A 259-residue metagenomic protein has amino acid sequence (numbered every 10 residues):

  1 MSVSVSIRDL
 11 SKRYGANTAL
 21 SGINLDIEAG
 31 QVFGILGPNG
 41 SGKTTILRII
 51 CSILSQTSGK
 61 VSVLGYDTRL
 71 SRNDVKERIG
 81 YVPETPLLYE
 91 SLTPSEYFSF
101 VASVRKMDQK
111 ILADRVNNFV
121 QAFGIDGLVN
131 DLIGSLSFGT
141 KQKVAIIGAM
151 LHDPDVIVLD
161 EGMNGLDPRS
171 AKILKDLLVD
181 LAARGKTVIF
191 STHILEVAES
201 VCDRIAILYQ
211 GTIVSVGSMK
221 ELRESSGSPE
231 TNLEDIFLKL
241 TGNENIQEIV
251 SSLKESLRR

Functional and structural regions predicted by a protein language model:
G59-D67, D74-V75: Conserved ABC transporter NBD signature motif
S99, S103, K110-L128: Conserved ABC ATPase "signature" region
L132-L136: Conserved ABC ATPase signature
I157-E161: Catalytic Walker B motif of ABC-type/P-loop ATPase nucleotide-binding domains
V216-G217: ABC ATPase "signature
